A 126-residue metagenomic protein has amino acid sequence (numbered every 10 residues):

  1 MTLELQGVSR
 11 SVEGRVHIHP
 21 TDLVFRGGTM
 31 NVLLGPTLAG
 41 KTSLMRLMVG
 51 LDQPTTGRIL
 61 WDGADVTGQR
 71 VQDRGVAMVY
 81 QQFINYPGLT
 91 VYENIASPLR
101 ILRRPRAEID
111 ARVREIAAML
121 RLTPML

Functional and structural regions predicted by a protein language model:
L5-V8, V16-R26, G57: Conserved beta-strand
L34-P36: The feature captures the beta-strand-to-loop junction immediately N-terminal to the Walker
V49: Helix-to-loop junction immediately C-terminal to a conserved catalytic motif
T55-R58, E108: Conserved coupling/switch loops of ABC nucleotide-binding domains, chiefly the family-specific signature
G57-D65: Conserved ABC transporter NBD signature motif
A64-M78, I101, R106-D110: ABC ATPase NBD coupling module
L89-P98: Short coil-to-helix segment of the ABC ATPase nucleotide-binding domain corresponding to the Q-loop/switch region
R100, A107-M125: Conserved ABC ATPase "signature" region
